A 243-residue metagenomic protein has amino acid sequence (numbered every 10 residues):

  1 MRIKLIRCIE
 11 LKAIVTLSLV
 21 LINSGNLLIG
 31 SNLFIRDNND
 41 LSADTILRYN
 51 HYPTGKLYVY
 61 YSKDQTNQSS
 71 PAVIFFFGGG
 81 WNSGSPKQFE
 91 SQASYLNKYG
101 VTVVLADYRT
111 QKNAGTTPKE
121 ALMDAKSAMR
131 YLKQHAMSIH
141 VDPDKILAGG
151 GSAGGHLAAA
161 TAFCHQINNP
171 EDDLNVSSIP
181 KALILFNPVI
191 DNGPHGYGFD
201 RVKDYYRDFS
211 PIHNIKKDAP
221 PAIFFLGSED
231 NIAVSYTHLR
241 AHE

Functional and structural regions predicted by a protein language model:
N32-T66: N-terminal cap/lid segment of alpha/beta-hydrolase-fold proteins
S69-G78: Short beta-strand element of the alpha/beta-hydrolase
K87-V104: Short amphipathic alpha-helix adjacent to the substrate-entry channel of hydrolases
T117-A136: Alpha/beta-hydrolase active-site loop
R130-G196: Primarily recognizes the serine-hydrolase "nucleophile elbow" in alpha/beta-hydrolase and SGNH/GDSL folds
P180-N214, P220: Mobile cap/lid helix-loop segments that gate and shape the active-site cleft of serine hydrolases
F224-L226: Short beta-strand/loop motif that positions the catalytic acidic residue of the alpha/beta-hydrolase fold
T237-E243: Conserved small/polar residues in nucleotide/adenosyl-binding loops
